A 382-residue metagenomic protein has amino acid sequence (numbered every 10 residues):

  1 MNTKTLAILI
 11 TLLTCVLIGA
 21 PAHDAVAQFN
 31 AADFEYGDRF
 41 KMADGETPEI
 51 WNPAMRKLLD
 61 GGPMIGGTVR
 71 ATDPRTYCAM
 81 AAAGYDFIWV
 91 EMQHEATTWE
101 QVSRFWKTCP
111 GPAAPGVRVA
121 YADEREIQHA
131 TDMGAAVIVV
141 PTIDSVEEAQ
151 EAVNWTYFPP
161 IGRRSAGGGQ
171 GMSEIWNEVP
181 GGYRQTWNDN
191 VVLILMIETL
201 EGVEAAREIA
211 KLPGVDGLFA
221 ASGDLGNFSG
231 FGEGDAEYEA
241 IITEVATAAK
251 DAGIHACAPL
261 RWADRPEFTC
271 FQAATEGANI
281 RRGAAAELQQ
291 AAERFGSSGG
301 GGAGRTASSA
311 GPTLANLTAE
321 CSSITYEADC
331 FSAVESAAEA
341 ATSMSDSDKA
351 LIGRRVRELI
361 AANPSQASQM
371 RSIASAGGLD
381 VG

Functional and structural regions predicted by a protein language model:
M1-L9: Bacterial N-terminal signal peptides that target proteins for export
L9-G19: Bacterial N-terminal signal peptides
A20-V26: Sec/Tat signal peptide C-region and signal peptidase I cleavage site
Q28-S308: Expand to "…catalyze enediolate/carbanion chemistry for C-C bond making/breaking, isomerization, decarboxylation
G301-G382: General marker for long, soluble alpha-helical cores
